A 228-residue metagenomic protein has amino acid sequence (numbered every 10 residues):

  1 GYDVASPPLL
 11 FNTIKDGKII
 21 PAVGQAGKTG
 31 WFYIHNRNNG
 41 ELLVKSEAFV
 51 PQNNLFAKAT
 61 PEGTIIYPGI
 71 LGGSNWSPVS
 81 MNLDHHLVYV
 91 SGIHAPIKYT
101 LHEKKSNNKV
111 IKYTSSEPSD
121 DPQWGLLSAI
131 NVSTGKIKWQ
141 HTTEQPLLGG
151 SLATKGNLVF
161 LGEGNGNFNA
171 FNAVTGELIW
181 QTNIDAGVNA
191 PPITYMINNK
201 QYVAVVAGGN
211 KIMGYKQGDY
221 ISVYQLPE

Functional and structural regions predicted by a protein language model:
G1-V4, L10-I19, W31-I66, A95-P146 (+1 more regions): Extracytoplasmic/lumenal domain signature
A5, T29, W76: Extracellular structured ligand-interaction cores
P21-G27, L87-G92, A204-V205: Hydrophobic core segments of beta-strands in well-ordered, beta-rich domains
V44-E47, E62-I65, L71-A95: Long, low-complexity segments enriched in small/aliphatic residues
